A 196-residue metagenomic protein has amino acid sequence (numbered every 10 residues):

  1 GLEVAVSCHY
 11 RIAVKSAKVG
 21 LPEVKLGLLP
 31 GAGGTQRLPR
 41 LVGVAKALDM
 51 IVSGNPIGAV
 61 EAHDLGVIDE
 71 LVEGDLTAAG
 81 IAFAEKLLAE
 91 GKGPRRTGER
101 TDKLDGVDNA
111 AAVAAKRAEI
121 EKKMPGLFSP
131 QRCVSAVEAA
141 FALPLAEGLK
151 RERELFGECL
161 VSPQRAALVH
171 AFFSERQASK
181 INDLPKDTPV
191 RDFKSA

Functional and structural regions predicted by a protein language model:
G1-I51, L65, G80, A84: CoA-thioester-processing core
E3-S7, I51-L155, F173-S174, A178-D192: Amphipathic alpha-helical segments at domain termini/boundaries
V19, L168-H170: Short, well-ordered strand-loop elements centered on a beta-strand within folded domains, enriched for acidic residues
V24, L29-R37, S129-V137, C159-L160: Long, contiguous hydrophobic alpha-helical segments, chiefly transmembrane helices and signal peptides
G34, G43, L76, G126-S129 (+1 more regions): Amphipathic alpha-helical protein-protein interaction surfaces
G157-A166, F173: Long amphipathic alpha-helix in the N-terminal Rossmann-like dinucleotide-binding domain of NAD(P)-dependent
K194-A196: Phosphate-binding active sites in nucleotide-utilizing proteins
